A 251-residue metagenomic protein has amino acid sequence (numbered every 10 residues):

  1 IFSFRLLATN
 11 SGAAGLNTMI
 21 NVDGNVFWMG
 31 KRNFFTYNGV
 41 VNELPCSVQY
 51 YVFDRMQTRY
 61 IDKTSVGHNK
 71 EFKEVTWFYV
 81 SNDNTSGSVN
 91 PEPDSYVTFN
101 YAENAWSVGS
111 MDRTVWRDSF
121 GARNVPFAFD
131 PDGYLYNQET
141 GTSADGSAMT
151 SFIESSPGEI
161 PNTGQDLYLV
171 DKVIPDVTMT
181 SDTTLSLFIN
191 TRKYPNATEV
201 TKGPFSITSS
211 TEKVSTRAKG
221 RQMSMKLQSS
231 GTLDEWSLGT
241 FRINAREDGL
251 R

Functional and structural regions predicted by a protein language model:
I1-F2: Per-blade loop-tip surfaces of WD-repeat and WD-like beta-propellers in eukaryotic adaptors/scaffolds
L6, N10-R251: Beta-sheet repeat architectures centered on beta-propellers
